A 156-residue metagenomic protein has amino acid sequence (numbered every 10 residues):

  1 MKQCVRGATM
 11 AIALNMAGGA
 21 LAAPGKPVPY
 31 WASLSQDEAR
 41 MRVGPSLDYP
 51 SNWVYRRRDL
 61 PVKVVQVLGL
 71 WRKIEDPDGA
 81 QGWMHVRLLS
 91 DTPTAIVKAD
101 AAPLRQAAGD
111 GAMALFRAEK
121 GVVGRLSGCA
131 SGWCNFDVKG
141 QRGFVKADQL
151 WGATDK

Functional and structural regions predicted by a protein language model:
M1-T9: Bacterial N-terminal signal peptides that target proteins for export
T9, V43-P45: Sequence-pattern detector for short linear motifs and compositional/periodic biases rather than a specific fold
A11-N15, A102: Repetitive helical segments and hydrophobic/amphipathic motifs
A17-G19: N-terminal signal peptide c-region/cleavage motif recognized by signal peptidases
L21-V43, V54-R58, V65-R142, A147-K156: SH3-family beta-barrel domains
D48-N52: Short boundary/loop segments of OB/S1/cold-shock single-stranded nucleic-acid-binding domains
